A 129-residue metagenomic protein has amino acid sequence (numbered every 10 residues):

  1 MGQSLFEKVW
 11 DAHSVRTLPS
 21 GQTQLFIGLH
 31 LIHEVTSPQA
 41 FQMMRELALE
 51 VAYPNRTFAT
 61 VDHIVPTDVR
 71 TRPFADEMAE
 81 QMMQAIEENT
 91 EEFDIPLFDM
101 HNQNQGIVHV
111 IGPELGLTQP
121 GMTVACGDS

Functional and structural regions predicted by a protein language model:
M1-S129: Fe-S-dependent hydro-lyases/dehydratases of central metabolism
